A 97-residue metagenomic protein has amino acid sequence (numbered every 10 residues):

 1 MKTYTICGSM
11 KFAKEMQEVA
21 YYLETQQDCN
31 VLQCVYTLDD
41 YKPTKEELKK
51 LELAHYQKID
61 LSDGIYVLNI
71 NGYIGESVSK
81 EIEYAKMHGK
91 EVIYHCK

Functional and structural regions predicted by a protein language model:
M1-K97: Conserved catalytic or regulatory cores that recognize and/or transform ribose-phosphate-containing ligands
